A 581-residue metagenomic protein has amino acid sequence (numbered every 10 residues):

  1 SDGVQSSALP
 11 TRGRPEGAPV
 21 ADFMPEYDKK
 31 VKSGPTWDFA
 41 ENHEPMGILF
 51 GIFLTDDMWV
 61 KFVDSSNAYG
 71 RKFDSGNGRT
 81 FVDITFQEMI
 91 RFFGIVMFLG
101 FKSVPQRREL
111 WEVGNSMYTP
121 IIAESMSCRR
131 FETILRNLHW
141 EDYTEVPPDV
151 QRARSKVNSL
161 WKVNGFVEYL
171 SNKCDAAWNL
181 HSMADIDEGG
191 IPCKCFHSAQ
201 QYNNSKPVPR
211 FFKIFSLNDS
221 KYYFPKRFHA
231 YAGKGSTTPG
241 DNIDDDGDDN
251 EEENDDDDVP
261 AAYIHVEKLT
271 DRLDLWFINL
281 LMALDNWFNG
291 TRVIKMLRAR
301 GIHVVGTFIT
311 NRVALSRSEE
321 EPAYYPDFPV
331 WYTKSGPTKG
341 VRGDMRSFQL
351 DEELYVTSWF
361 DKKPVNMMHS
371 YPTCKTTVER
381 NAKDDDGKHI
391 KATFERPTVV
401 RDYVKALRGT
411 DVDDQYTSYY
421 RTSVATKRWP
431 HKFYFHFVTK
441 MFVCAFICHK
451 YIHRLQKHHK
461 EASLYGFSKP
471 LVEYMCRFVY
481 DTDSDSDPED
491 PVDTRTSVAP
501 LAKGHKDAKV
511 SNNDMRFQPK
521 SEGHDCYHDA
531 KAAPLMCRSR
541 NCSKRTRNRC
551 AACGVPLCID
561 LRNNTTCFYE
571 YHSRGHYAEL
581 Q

Functional and structural regions predicted by a protein language model:
S1-Q581: Acidic, contiguous segments within the catalytic cores of piggyBac-derived transposases
